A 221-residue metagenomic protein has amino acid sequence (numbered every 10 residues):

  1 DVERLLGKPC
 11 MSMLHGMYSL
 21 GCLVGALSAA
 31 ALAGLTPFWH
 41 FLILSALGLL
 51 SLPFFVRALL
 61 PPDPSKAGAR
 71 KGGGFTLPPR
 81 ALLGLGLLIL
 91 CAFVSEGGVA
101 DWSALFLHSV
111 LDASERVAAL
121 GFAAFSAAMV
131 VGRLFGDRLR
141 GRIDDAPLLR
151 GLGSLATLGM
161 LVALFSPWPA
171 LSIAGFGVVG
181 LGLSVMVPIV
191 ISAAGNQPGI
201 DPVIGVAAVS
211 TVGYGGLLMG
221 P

Functional and structural regions predicted by a protein language model:
D1-G16: Cytoplasmic helix-loop-helix junction between adjacent transmembrane helices in 12-TM secondary transporters
D1-R4, V185-P198: Intracellular juxtamembrane helix-capping segments at the cytosolic ends of symmetry-related transmembrane helices
S19-L20, S126-A127, V131, Y214-G216: Short hydrophobic/small-residue motifs within alpha-helical transmembrane segments of multi-pass transporter-like
A33, G132-D145: Helix-to-loop junctions at the C-terminal end of transmembrane segments in multipass secondary transporters
W39-R57: Symmetry-related core transmembrane helices of the 12-TM Major Facilitator Superfamily/SLC fold
P79-S95, G177-L181: Pair of pore-lining "gating" transmembrane helices in MFS-fold secondary transporters
D101-V117: Short amphipathic helix-loop junctions that connect adjacent transmembrane helices in Major Facilitator Superfamily/SLC
P147-V162: Structural signature of the two symmetry-related core transmembrane helices
